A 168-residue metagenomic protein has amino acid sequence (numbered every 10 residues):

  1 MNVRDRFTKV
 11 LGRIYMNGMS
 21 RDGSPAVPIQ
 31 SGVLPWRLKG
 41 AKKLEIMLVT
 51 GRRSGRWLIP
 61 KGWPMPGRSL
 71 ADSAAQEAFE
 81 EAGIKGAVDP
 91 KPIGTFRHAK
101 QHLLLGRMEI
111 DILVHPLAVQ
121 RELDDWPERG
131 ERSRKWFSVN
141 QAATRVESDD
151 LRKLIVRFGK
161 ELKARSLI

Functional and structural regions predicted by a protein language model:
M1-L38: Acidic, metal-coordinating catalytic segment for phosphate/diphosphate chemistry, firing primarily on the Nudix
I29-S31, L44, I110-L113, R132: Change "...and in nucleic-acid phosphodiester-cleaving endonucleases..." to "...and in nucleic-acid processing enzymes
K39-E45, L104-R107: Short, solvent-exposed loop/turn segments that connect beta-strands within catalytic domains and beta-strand-rich
A41-K85: Conserved Nudix-box catalytic region and its N-terminal flanking loop in Nudix hydrolases and closely related
G55, R121-I168: Nudix hydrolase/Nudix homology domain
E77-G83, K91-R97, R157-L167: A general structural signal for short secondary-structure boundary/capping elements
K91, T95-D125, K135: Active-site-adjacent beta-strand/loop module that shapes the phosphate/pyrophosphate-binding cleft
